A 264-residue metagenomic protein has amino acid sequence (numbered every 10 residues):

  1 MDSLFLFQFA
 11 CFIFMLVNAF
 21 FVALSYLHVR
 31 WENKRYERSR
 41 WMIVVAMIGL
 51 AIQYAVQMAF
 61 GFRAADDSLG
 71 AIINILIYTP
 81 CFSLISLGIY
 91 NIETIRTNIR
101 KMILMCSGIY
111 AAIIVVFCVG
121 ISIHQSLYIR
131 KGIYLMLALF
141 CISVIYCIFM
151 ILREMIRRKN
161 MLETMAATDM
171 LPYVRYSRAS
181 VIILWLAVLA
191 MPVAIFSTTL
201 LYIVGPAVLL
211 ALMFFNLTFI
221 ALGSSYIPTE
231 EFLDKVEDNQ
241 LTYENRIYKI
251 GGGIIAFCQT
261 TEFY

Functional and structural regions predicted by a protein language model:
M1-F21, L137-C141: Hydrophobic transmembrane alpha-helical segments in integral membrane proteins
F9, F62, D66-G70, I129-C147: Alpha-helical transmembrane segments
A10-H28, R38-F62, I77-S83, G108-C118 (+1 more regions): Hydrophobic alpha-helical transmembrane segments of multi-pass membrane proteins
L27-M42, A65-D67, Y90-I103, S126-I129 (+2 more regions): Membrane-interface helix-boundary motifs at transmembrane edges
I48, I52-N74, I95, I121-R130 (+1 more regions): Helix-loop junctions on the outward
Y90-V119, K131-F140, M165-I183: The cytoplasmic-loop to transmembrane-helix boundary for the fourth helix
D169, R175-E237: Interfacial "cap-and-anchor" motif at the non-cytosolic start of specific transmembrane alpha-helices
I220-Y264: Membrane-proximal linker segments that couple transmembrane helices to downstream signaling/catalytic modules
